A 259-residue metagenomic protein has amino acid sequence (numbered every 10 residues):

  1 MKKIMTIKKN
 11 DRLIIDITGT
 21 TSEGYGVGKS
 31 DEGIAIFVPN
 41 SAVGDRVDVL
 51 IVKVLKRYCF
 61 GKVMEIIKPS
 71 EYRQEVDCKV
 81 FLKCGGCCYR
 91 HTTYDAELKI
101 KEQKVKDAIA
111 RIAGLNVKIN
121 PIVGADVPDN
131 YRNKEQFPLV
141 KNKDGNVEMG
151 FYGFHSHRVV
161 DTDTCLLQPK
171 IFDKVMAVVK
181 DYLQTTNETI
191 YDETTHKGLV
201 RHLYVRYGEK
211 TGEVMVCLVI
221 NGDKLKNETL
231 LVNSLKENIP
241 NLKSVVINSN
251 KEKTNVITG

Functional and structural regions predicted by a protein language model:
K2-G259: Accessory RNA-recognition modules of RNA-modification enzymes
